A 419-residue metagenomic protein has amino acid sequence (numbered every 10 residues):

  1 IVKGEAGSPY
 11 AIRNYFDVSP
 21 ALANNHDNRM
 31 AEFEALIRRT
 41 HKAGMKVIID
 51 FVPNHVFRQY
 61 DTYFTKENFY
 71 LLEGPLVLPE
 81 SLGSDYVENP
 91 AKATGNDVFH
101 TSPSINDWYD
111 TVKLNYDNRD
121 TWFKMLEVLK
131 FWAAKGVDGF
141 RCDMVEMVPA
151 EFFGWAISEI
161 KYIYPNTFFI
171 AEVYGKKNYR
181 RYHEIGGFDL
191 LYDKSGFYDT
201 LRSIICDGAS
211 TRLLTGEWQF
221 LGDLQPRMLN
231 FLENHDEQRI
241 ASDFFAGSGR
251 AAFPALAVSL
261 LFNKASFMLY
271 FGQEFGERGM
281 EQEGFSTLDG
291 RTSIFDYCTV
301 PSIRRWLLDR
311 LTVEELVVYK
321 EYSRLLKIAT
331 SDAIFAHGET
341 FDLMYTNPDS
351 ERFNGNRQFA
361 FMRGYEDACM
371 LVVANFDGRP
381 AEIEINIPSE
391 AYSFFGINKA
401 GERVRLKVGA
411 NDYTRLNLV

Functional and structural regions predicted by a protein language model:
I1-E5, D50-Y60, D143-P149, E172-K176 (+1 more regions): Short, solvent-exposed turn/loop segments enriched in Gly/Ser/Thr/Pro and often Arg
I1-F131, A156, I160-Y162, Y179: Substrate-binding/active-site clefts of carbohydrate-active enzymes
P9-M30, R58, D107-W122, V137-M147 (+3 more regions): The substrate-binding groove and active-site-proximal loops of carbohydrate-active enzymes, especially glycoside
Y15, T40, D50, W132 (+7 more regions): Conserved, mostly hydrophobic/aromatic
V52-H55, K124-A150, N230, N234: Active-site groove signature of glycoside hydrolases
P75, V98-F99, S158, Y162-F245 (+3 more regions): Glycan-recognition surfaces
L213, Q225, F231-N234, R239-R403: Loop/helix patches that line or flank the sugar-binding groove of alpha-linked glycan CAZymes
K407-V419: C-terminal beta-strand-rich structural cap/linker in extracellular carbohydrate-active enzymes
